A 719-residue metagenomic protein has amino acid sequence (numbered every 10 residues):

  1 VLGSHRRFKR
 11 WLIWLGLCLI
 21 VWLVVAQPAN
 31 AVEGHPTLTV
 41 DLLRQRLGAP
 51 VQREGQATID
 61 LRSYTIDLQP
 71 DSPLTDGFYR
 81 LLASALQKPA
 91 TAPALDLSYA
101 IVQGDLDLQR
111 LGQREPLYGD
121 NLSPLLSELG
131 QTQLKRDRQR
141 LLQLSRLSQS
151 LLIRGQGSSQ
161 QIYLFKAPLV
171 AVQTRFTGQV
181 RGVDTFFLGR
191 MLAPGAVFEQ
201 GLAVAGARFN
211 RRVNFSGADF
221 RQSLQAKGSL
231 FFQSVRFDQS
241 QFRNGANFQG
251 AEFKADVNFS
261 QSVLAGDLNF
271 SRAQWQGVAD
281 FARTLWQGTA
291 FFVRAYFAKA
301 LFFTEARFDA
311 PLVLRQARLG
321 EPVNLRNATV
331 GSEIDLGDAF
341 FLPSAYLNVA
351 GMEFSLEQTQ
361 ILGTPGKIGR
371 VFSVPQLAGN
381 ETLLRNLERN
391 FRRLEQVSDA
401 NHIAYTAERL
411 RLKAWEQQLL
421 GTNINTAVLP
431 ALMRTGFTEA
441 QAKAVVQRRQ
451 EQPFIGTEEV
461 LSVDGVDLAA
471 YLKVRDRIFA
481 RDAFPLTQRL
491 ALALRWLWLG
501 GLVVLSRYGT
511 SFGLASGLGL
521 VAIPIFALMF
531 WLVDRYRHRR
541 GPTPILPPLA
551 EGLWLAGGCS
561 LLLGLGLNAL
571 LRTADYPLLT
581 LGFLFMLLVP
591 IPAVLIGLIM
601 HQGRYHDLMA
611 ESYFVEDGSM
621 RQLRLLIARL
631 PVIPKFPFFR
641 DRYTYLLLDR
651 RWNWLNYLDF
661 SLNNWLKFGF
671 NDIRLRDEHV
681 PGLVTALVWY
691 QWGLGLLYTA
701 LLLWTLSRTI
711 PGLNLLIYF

Functional and structural regions predicted by a protein language model:
L2-Q452, E458-D464, L468-F719: Terminal module of membrane-associated proteins
